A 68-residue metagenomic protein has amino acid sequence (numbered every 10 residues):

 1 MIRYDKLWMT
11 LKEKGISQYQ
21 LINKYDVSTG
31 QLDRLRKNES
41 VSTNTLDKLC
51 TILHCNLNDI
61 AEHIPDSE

Functional and structural regions predicted by a protein language model:
M1-Q20, K24: A short, Lys/Arg-rich alpha-helix, primarily the initiator
M9, A61-E68: Short, charged recognition helix plus adjacent turn of helix-turn-helix-like nucleic-acid-binding domains
K12, N23-D26, K37, P65: Residue-level detection of the helix-turn-helix DNA-binding "recognition helix"
S17, S42-T45, N56: Residues that mark the N-terminal boundary/hinge immediately upstream of a DNA-recognition element
Y19, G30, N58: Key DNA-contact positions within bacterial/archaeal DNA-binding proteins
V27-V41: Recognition helix of helix-turn-helix/homeodomain-like DNA-binding domains that insert into the DNA major groove
N38-T51: Short, basic-rich loop-to-helix N-cap that marks the start of a DNA-contacting helix
